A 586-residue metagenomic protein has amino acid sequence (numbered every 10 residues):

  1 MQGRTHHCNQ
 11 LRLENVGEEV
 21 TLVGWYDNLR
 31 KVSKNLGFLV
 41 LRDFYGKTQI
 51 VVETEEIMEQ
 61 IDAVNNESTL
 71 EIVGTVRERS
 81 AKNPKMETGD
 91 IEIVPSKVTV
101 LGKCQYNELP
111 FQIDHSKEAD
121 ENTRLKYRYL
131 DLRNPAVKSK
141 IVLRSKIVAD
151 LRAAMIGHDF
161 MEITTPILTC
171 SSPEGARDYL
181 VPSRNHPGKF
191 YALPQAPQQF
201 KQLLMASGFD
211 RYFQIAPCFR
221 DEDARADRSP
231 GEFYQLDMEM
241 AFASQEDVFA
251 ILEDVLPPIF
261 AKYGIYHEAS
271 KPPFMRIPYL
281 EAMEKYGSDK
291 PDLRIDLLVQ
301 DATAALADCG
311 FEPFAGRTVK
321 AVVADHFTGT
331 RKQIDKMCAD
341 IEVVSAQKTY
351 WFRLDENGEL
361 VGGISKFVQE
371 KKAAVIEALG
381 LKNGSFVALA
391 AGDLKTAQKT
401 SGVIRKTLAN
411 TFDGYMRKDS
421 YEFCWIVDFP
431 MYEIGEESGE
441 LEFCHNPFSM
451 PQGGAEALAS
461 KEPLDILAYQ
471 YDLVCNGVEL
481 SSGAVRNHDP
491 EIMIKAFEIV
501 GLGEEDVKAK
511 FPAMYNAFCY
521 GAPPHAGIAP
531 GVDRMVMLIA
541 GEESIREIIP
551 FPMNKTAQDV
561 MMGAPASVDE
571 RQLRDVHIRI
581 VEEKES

Functional and structural regions predicted by a protein language model:
M1-S586: Class II aminoacyl-tRNA synthetase catalytic cores and aaRS-like
